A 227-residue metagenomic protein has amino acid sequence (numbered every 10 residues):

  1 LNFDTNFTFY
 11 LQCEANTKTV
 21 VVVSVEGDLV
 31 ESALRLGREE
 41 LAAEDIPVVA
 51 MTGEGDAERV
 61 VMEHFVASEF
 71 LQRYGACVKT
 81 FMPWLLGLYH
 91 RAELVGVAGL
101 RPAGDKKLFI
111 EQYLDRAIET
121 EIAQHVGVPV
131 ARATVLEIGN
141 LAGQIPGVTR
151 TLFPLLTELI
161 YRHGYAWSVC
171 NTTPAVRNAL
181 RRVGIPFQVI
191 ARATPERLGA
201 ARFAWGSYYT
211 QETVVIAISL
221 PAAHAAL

Functional and structural regions predicted by a protein language model:
N2-T5, Y10, N16, R59 (+3 more regions): Extended interaction regions within the primary functional domain
F3-A57: Conserved N-terminal entry element of GNAT/NAT acetyltransferase domains
V25-I46, L88-V97, A166-P174: N-terminal short leaders/motifs
E31-E39, E121-V128, A200-W205: Intrinsically disordered, low-complexity boundary segments flanking structured domains
I46-A133, G139, Q188, V215 (+1 more regions): A conserved beta-strand-loop-helix scaffold within acyl/acetyltransferase catalytic domains
E93, H163, Q211: Structured loop/turn residues at beta-strand edges in well-structured enzyme cores
E111-A200: Acyl-donor binding region in acyl/amide transferases
R192-L227: Accessory, usually C-terminal, subdomains that scaffold auxiliary metal cofactors
